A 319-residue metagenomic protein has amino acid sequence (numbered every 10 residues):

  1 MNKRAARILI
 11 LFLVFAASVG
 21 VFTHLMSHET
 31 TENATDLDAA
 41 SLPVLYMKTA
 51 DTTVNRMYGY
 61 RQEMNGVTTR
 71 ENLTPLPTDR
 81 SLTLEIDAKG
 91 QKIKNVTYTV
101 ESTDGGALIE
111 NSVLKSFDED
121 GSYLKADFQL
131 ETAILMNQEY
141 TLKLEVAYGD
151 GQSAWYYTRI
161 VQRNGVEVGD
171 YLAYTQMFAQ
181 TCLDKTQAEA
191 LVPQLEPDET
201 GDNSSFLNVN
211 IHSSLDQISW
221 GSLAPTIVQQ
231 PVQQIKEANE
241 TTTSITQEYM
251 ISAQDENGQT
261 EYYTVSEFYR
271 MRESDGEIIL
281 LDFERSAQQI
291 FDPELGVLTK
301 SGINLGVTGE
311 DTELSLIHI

Functional and structural regions predicted by a protein language model:
M1-F15: N-terminal Sec-pathway targeting helices
T23-T78: Short, compositionally biased P/S/T/A/G/V-rich stretches that sit at domain boundaries
L25-T30, T68-T83, N95-F117, G121-Y123 (+2 more regions): Surface-exposed, charged secondary-structure patches
E32, Q62, G106-K115, L135-T141 (+2 more regions): Short beta-strand edge/turn micro-motifs at domain boundaries
A88-N95: Short proline/glycine-enriched turn/loop motifs at strand-loop junctions of beta-rich domains
E167-Q194: Short, aromatic-enriched amphipathic alpha-helices that serve as compact interaction elements
T186-K236: Short solvent-exposed beta->alpha transition segments
I317-I319: Conserved small/polar residues in nucleotide/adenosyl-binding loops
